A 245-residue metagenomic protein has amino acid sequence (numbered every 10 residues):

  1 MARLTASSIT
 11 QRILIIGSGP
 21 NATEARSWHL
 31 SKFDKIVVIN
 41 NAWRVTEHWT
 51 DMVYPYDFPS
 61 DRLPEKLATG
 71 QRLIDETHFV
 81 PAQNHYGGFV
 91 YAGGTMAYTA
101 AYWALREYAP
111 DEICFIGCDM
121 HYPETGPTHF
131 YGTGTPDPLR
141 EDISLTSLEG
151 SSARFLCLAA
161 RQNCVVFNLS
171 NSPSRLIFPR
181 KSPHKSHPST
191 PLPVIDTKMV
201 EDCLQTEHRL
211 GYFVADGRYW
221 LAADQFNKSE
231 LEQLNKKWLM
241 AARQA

Functional and structural regions predicted by a protein language model:
M1-A245: Metal-ion/cofactor- or nucleotide/acyl-coenzyme-handling active-site neighborhoods
